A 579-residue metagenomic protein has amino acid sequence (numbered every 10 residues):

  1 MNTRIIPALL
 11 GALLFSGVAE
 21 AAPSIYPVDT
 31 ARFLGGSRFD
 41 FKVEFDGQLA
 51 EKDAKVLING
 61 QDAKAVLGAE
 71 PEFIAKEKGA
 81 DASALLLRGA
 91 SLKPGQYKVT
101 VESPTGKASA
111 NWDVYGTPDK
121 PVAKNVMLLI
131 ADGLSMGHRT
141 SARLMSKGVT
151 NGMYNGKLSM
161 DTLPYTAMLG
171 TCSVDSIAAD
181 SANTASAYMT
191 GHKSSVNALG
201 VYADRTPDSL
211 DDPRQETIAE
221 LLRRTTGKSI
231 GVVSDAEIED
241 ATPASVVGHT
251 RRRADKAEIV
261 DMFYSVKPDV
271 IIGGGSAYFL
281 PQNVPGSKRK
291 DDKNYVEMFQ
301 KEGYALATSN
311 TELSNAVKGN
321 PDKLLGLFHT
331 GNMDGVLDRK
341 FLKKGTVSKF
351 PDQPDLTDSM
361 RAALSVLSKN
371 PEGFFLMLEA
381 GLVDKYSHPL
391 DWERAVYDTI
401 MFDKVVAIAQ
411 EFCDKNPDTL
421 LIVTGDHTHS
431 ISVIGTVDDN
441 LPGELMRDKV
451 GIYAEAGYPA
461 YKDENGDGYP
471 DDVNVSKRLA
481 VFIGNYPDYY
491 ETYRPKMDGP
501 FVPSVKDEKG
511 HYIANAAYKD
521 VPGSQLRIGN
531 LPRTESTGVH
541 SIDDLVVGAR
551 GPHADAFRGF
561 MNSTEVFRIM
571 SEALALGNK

Functional and structural regions predicted by a protein language model:
M1-E20: Gram-negative bacterial Sec-dependent N-terminal signal peptides
A21-L34: Short, compositionally biased P/S/T/A/G/V-rich stretches that sit at domain boundaries
P23-S24, L49, L67-G68, I74-K76 (+3 more regions): Active-site nucleophile/metal-coordination loop of metallo-enzymes that catalyze phosphate/sulfate and related
F39-G47: Aromatic/hydrophobic beta-strand junction motif of beta-rich domains
P71-L86: Aromatic sugar-binding surface patches on proteins that engage polysaccharides or sugar-phosphate polymers
P94-P104: Short, aromatic- and glycine-rich surface loops/edge beta-strands on solvent-exposed regions
K107-G116: Edge beta-strands of extracellular beta-sandwich domains
L134-R139, R143-S186, D240-N578: A post-motif C-terminal structural segment
